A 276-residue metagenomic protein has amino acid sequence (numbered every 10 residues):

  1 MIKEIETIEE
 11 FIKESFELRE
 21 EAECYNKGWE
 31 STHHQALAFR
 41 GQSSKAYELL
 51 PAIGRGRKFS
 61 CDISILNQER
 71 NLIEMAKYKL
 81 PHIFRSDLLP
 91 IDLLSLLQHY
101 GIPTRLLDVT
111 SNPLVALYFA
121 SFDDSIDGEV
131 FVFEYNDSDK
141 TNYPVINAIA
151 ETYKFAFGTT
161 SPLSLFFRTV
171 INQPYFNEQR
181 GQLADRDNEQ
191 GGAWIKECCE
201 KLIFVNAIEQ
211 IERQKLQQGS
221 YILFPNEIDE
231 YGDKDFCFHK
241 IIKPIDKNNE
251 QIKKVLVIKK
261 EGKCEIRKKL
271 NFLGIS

Functional and structural regions predicted by a protein language model:
M1-S276: Catalytic-core elements of nucleic-acid end-processing and repair enzymes
